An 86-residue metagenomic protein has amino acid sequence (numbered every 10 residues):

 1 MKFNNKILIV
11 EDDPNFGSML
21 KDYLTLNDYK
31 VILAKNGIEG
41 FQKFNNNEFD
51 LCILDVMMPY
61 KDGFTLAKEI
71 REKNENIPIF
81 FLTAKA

Functional and structural regions predicted by a protein language model:
M1-K6: Non-catalytic signal-transmission and effector/linker regions of two-component phosphorelay proteins
E11: Conserved acidic carboxylate
P14-I32: Two-component/phosphorelay signaling modules centered on CheY-like receiver
N36-E39, D62-T65: Acidic catalytic/metal-coordinating carboxylates
N47-I53: Active-site beta3 strand of CheY-like receiver
D55, T83: Active-site residues of response regulator receiver
P59: The feature encodes the CheY-like receiver
K73, K85-A86: Short, conserved "switch-loop" micro-motifs in signal-transduction and mechanochemical regulators
